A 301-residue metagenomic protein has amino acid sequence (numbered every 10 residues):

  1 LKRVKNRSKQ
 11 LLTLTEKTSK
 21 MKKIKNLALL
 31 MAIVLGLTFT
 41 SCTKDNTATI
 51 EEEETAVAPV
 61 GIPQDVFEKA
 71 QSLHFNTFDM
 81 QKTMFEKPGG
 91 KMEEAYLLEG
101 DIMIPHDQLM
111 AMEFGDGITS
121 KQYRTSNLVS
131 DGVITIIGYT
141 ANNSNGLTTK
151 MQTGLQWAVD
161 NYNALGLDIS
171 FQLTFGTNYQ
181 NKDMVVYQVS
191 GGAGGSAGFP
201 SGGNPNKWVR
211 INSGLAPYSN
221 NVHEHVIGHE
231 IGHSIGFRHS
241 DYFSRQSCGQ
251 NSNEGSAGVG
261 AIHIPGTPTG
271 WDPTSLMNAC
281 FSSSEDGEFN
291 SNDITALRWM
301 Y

Functional and structural regions predicted by a protein language model:
R3, Q10, T15-A70: Bacterial Sec-dependent N-terminal signal peptides
T47-L147, G260-P265: Disordered inhibitory propeptide/activation segment of secreted metzincin zinc metalloprotease zymogens, centered on
L147-Q172: Zn2+-dependent metallopeptidase catalytic core
M151, Y179-W208, Y218: Catalytic zinc-binding patch centered on the HExxH motif and its immediate surroundings that defines zinc-dependent
L165-Y179, D241-Q246: Surface-exposed patches in mature extracellular/periplasmic domains of secreted proteins
I211-I227: Short pre-active-site segment immediately N-terminal to the catalytic Zn-binding motif
N221, G228-F289: The catalytic-center signature of Zn2+-dependent metalloproteases
D286-Y301: Short, low-complexity, Pro/Ser/Thr/Gly-rich segments in the mature regions of secreted, periplasmic
